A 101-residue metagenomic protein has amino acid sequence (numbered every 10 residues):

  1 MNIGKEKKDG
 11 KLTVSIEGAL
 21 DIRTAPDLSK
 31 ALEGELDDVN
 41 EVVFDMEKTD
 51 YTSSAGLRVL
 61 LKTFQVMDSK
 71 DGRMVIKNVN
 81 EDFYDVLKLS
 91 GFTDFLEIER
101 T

Functional and structural regions predicted by a protein language model:
M1-S15: Short beta-strand/loop segment at the start of cytosolic alpha/beta domains
I22-F95: Amphipathic alpha-helical interaction surfaces in cytosolic regulatory modules
E97-T101: Short acidic-hydrophobic, aromatic-tinged amphipathic segments that line or gate anion-handling sites
